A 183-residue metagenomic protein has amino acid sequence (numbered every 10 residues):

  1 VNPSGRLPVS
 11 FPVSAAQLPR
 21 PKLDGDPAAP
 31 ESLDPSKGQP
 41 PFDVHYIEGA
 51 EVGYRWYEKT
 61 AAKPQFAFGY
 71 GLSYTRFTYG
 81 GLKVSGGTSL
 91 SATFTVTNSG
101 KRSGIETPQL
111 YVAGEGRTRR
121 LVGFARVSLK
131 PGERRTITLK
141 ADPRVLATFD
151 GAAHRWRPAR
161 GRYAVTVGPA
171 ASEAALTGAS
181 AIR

Functional and structural regions predicted by a protein language model:
V1-S91, V96-I105, Y111, R160 (+1 more regions): Secreted, periplasmic, or luminal enzymes acting at the cell surface/secretory milieu
S89-T93, R134-T138, A175-T177: Intrinsic-disorder/low-complexity, polar/charged segments enriched in Ser/Thr/Lys/Arg/Asp/Glu/Gln
T97-S99, A113, K140-R144: Solvent-exposed residues in well-ordered beta-strands and their adjoining turns, especially edge/terminal strands
E106-Y111, R119-A125, G151-P158, G178-A179: Composition- and surface-driven signal marking solvent-exposed, interaction-prone regions in large proteins
A113-R117, A170: Change "in extracellular beta-sheet-rich domains … of secreted and cell-surface proteins" to "in beta-sheet-rich domains
R117-G151: Intrinsically disordered, low-complexity Pro/Gly/Ser/Thr-rich segments with frequent PxxP/GP/PP motifs and embedded
D142-R183: Terminal connector regions
